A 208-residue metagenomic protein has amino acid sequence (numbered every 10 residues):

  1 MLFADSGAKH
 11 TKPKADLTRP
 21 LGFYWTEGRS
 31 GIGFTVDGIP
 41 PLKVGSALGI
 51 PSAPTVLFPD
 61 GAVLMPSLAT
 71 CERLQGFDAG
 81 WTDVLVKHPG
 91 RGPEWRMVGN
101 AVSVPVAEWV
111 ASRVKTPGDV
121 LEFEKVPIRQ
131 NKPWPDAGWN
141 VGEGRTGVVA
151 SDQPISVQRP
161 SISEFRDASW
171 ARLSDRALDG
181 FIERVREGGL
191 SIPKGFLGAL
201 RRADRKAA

Functional and structural regions predicted by a protein language model:
M1-M65, C71-E72, A199-R201, R205-A207: Class I S-adenosyl-L-methionine
G38, G45, S67-Q75, P93-E94 (+1 more regions): Rossmann-like AdoMet/SAM-dependent catalytic core
Q75-H88: Active-site-adjacent bridging/hinge elements
S103: A helicase ATPase "motif cassette" and its flanking acidic/Ser/Thr-rich regulatory loops
A107: Acidic-aromatic/histidine active-site loop/patch
A111-E122: Short, hydrophobic alpha-helical segments
E124-D204: Acidic, Ser/Thr-rich low-complexity intrinsically disordered segments
